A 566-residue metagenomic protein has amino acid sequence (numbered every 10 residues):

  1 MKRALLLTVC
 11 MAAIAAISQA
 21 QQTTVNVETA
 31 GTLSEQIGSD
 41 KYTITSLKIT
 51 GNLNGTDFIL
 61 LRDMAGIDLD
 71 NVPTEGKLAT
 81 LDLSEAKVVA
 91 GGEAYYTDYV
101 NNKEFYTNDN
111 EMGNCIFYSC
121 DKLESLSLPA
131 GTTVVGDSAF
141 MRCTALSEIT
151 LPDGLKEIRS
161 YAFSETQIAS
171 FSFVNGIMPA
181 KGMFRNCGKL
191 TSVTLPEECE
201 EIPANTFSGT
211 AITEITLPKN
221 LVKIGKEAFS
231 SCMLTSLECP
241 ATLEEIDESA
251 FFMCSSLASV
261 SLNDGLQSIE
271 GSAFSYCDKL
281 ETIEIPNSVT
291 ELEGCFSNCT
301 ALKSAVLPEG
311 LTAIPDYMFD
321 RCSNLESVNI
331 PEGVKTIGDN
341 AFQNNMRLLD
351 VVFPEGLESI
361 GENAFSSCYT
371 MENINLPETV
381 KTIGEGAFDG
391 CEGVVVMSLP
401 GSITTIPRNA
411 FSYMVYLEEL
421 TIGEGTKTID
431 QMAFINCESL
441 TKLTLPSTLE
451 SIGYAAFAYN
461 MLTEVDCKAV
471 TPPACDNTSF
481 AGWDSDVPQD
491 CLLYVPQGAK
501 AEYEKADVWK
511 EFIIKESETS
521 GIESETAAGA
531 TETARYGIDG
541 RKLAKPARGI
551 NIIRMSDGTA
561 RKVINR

Functional and structural regions predicted by a protein language model:
M1-Q22: Bacterial Sec-dependent N-terminal signal peptides
M1-R3, I552-R566: C-terminal tail/sorting-segment detector
Q22-E28, T45-L53, T74-N110, D121-V134 (+17 more regions): Structural signature of tandem-repeat unit edges
G31-D40, T56-G66, D70, F171 (+5 more regions): Short, T/G/N/S-enriched strand-turn elements that build extracellular solenoid repeat scaffolds
L47, Y503, S520-S524, G540 (+2 more regions): Terminal processing/anchoring signals of secreted or surface-associated proteins and related intramolecular
G113-I116, G136-M141, R159-A162, K181-M183 (+12 more regions): Consensus positions within tandem repeat domains that build extended binding/scaffold surfaces
E516-D539: Residue-level detector of functionally pivotal "anchor" positions at catalytic/ligand-binding pockets or at interdomain
G537-T559: Short, surface-exposed loop/turn motifs with a glycine/proline- and acidic-biased composition
